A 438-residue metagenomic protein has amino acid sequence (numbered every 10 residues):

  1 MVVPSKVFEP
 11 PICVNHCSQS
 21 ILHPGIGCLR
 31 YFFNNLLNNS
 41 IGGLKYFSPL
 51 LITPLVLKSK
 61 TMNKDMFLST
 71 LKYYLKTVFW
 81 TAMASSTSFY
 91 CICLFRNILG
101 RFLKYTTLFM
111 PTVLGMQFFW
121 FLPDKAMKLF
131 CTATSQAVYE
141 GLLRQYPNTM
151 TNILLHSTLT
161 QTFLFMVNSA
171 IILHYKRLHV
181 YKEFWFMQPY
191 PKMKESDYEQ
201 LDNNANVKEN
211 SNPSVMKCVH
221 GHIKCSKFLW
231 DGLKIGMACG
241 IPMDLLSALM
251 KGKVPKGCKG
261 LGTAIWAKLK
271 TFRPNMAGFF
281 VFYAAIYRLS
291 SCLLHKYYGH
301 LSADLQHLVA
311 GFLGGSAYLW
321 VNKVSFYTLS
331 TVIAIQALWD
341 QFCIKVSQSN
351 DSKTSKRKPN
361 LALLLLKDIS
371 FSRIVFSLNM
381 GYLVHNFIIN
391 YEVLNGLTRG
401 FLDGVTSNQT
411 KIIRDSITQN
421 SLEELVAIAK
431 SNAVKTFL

Functional and structural regions predicted by a protein language model:
M1-T77, T81, S85, Y90 (+3 more regions): Intrinsically disordered, low-complexity N-proximal targeting/linker segments that flank membranes
W80-S86, L103-P111, A285, S302-A310: Short hydrophobic alpha-helical membrane-embedded segments
F89-G100, G115-F118, L293: Helix-loop-helix transmembrane hairpins and adjacent membrane-interface loops of multi-pass inner-membrane proteins
R96, L143-R144, S291-H295, W339: Alpha-helical tandem repeat RNA-binding modules
R96, M116-P123, G314-N322: Hydrophobic alpha-helical transmembrane segments
N97-T106, M150-L155, G299-D304: A cross-kingdom feature marking solvent-exposed beta-strand/loop segments within repeated, beta-rich binding/scaffold
A284-L313, T331-Q336: Active/binding-pocket-proximal capping segment
